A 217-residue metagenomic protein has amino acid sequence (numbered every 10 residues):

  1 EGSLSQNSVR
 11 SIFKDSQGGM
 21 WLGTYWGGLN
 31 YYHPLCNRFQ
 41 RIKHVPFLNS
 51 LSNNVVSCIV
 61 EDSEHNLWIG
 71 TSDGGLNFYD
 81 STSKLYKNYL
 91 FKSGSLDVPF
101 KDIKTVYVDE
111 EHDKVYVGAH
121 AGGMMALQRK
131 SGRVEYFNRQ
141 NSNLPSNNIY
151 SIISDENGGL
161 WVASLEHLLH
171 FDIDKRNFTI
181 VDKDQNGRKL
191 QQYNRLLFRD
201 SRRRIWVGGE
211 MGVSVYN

Functional and structural regions predicted by a protein language model:
E1-N217: Carboxylate-rich, polar loop motifs that coordinate divalent cations or form catalytic acidic clusters
